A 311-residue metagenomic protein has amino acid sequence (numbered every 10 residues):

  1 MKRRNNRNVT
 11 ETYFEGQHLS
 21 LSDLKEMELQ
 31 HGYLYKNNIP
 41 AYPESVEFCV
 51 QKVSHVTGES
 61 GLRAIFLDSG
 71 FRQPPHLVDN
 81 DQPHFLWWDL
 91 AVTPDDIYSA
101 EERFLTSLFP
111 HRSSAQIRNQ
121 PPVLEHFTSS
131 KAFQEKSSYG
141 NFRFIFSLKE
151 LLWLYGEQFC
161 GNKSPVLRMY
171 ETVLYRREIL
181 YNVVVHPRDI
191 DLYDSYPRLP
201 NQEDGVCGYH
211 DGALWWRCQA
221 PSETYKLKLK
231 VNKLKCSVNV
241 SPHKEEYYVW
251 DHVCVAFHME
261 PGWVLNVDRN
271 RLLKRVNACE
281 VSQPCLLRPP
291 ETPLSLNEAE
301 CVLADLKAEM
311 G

Functional and structural regions predicted by a protein language model:
K2-G311: NAD-dependent ADP-ribosyltransferases
